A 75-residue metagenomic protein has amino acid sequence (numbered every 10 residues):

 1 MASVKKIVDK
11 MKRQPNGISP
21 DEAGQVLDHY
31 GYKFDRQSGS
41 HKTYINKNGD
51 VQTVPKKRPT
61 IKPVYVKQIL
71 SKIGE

Functional and structural regions predicted by a protein language model:
A2-S38, D50-E75: Basic nucleic-acid-binding interfaces
S40-K42: Major-groove recognition helix of helix-turn-helix-like DNA-binding domains
Y44-N48: Active-site beta-strand termini and strand-to-loop segments that position acidic
